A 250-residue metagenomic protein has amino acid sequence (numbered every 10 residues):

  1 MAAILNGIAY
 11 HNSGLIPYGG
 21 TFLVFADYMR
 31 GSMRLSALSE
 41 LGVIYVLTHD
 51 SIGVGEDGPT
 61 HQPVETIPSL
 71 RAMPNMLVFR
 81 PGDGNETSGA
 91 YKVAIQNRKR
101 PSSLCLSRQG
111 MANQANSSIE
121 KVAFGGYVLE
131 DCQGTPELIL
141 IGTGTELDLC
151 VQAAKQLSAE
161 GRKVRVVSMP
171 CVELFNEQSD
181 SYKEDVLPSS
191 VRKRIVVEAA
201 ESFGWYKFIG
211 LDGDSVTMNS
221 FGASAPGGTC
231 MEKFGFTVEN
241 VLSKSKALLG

Functional and structural regions predicted by a protein language model:
M1-P68: Thiamine diphosphate
A3, Y28-S32, S88-K92, S179-Y182: Short alpha-helical segments and helix-capping/turn motifs at coil-helix boundaries
N6-H11, R34-L38, P68-R71, V93-Q96 (+2 more regions): A general structural signal for short secondary-structure junctions and capping/turn motifs
H11-Y18, M73-N75, Q133-L138, K163: Short, surface-exposed connector motifs at secondary-structure boundaries
I16, G42-I44, L77, P101 (+2 more regions): Proline-centered loop/turn at the N-terminus of a beta-strand
Y18-G19, Y45-L47, V78-G82, L104-L106 (+2 more regions): General beta-strand structural signal in soluble alpha/beta enzymes
G53-P59, T87, Q96-G250: Thiamine diphosphate
E56-M73, G84-N85, G89-I95: Internal gly/pro-rich beta-alpha loop/helix module that stabilizes soluble enzyme cofactors or their anionic handles
